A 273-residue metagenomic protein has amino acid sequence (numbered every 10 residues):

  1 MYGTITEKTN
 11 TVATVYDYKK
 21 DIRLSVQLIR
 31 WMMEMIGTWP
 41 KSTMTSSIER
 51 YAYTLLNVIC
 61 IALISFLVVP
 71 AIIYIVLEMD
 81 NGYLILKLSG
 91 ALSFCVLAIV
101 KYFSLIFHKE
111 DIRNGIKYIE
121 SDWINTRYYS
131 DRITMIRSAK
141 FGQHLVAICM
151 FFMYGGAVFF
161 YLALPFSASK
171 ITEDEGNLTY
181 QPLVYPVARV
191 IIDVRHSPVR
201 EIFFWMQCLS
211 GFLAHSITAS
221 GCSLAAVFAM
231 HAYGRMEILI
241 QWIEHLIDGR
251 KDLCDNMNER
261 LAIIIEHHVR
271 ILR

Functional and structural regions predicted by a protein language model:
Y2, T11, F94, F103-D111: Membrane-cytosol interface segments
I5-L88, N125-A229, Q241-D255, E259: Helix-loop-helix junctions within predominantly alpha-helical proteins
L67, C95-I99: Central hydrophobic cores of alpha-helical transmembrane segments in multi-pass inner-membrane proteins across all
S89, K109, R113-I116, G155 (+3 more regions): Generic preference for well-ordered alpha-helical elements
A98-K109, T218-A232: Alpha-helical transmembrane segments
K109, G115-T134: Internal catalytic or translocation cores that form aromatic/hydrophobic pockets or channels for amphipathic metabolites
N256-R273: Intracellular effector-coupling site of seven-transmembrane GPCRs, centered on the ICL3-to-TM6 transition
